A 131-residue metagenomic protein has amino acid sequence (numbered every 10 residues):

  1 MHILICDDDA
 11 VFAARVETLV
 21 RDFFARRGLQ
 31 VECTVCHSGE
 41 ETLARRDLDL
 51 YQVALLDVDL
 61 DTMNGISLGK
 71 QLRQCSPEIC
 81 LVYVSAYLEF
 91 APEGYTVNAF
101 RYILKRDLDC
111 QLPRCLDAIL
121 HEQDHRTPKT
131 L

Functional and structural regions predicted by a protein language model:
M1-H2: Non-catalytic signal-transmission and effector/linker regions of two-component phosphorelay proteins
D7: Conserved acidic carboxylate
A10-T34: Two-component/phosphorelay signaling modules centered on CheY-like receiver
A14, A44, P92: Alpha-helical elements of the RecA-like P-loop NTPase motor core of helicases
F24, R46, Q123-T127: A general structural signal marking secondary-structure boundaries and capping sites
V35-V53: Acidic, metal-coordinating helix/loop segments flanking the phosphotransfer/catalytic sites of two-component signaling
Y51-R126: CheY-like receiver
K129-L131: C-terminal output/effector regions of signal-responsive regulators
